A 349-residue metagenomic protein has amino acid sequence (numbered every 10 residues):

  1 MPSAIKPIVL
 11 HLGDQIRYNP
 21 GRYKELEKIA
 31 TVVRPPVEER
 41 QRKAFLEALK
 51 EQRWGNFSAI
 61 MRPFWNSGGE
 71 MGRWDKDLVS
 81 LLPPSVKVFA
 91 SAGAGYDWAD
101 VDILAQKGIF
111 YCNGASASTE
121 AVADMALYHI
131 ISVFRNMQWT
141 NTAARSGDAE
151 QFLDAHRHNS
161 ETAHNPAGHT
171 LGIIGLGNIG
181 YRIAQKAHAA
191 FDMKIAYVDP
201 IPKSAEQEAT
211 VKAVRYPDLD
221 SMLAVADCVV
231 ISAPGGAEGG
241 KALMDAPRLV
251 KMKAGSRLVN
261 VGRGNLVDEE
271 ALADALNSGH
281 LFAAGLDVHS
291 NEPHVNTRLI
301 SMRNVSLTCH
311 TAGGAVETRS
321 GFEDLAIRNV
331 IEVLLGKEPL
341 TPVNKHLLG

Functional and structural regions predicted by a protein language model:
P2-C112, D245: An N-terminal-biased, well-structured beta-alpha scaffold segment characteristic of Rossmann-like dinucleotide-binding
L12, G172-G175: Conserved N-terminal Rossmann-fold NAD(P)-binding element of oxidoreductases
L49-W54, V79, P83, P166 (+3 more regions): A short, aliphatic-rich alpha-helical micro-motif
W65, D75, P200-R298: Rossmann-like adenosine-cofactor binding region
L82-K87, K107-I109, D192-M193, A254-S256 (+1 more regions): A short helix->loop->beta-strand "cap" motif at the edges of active sites that frequently abuts
Y111-C112, G255-G349: Rossmann-like dinucleotide-binding domain for NAD(H)/NADP(H)
A115-T170, R182, K186, A190: Phosphate-binding beta-alpha-beta segment of Rossmann-like dinucleotide-binding domains, i.e., the NAD(P)
I179: Hydrophobic/small residue at the entry helix of a nucleotide-binding pocket
